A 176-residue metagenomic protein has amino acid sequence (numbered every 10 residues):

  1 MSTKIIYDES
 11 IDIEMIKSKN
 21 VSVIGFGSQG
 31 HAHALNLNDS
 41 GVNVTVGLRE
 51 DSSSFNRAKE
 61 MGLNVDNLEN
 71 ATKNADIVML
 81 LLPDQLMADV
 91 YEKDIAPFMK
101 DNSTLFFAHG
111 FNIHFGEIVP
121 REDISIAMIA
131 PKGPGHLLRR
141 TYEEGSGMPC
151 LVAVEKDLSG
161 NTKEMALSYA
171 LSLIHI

Functional and structural regions predicted by a protein language model:
S2-N64: NAD(P)+-binding Rossmann beta1-loop-alpha1 motif at the extreme N-terminus of oxidoreductases
M15, N70-A71, F98: Structural alpha-helical scaffold elements that stabilize or flank donor/cofactor-binding regions in carbohydrate
F26-G27, L48, L82-D84, F107-G110 (+2 more regions): Fold-independent oxyanion-binding glycine-rich loops and adjacent beta-strand/coil segments at enzyme active sites
G62-A75: Short acidic low-complexity segments
V78-M79: N-terminal Rossmann-like NAD(P) cofactor-binding module of classical short-chain dehydrogenase/reductase
Q85-L138: Rossmann-like NAD(P)(H) cofactor-binding subdomain of soluble oxidoreductases
I124-M128, E143-E164, A170: Short beta-strand and adjoining strand-loop segment in the mid-core of the Rossmann-like NAD(P)-dependent dehydrogenase
I174-I176: Conserved small/polar residues in nucleotide/adenosyl-binding loops
